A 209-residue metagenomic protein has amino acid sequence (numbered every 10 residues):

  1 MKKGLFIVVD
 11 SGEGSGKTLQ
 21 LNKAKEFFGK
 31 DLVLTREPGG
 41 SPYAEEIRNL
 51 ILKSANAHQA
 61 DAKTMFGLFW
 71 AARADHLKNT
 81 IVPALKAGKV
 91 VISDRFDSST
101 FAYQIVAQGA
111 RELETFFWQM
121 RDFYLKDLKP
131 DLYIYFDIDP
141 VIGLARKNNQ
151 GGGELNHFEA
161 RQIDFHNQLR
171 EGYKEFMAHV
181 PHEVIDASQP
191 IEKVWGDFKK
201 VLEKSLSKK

Functional and structural regions predicted by a protein language model:
M1-L5: Extreme N-terminal, non-catalytic leader segments that precede Walker-type/kinase nucleotide-binding cores
I7-V9: Hydrophobic anchor at the beta1->P-loop junction of P-loop NTPases
G14-S15: ATP-binding Walker
T18: Walker A/P-loop
K25, V141-K209: NTP-dependent small-molecule kinase module
L32-L125: ATP-dependent small-molecule kinase phosphotransfer cores that center on conserved nucleotide phosphate-binding segments
S98-E171: A glycine- and Lys/Arg-enriched "phosphate-lid" helix/loop adjacent to the NTP-binding pocket of small-molecule kinases
